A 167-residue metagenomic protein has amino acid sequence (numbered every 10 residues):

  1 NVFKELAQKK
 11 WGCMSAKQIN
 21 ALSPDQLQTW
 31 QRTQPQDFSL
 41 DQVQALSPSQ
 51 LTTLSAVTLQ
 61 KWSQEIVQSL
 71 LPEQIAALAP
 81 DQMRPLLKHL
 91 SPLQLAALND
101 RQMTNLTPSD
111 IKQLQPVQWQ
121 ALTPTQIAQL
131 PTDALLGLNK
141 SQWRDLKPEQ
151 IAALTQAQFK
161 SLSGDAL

Functional and structural regions predicted by a protein language model:
N1-L167: General marker for long, soluble alpha-helical cores
